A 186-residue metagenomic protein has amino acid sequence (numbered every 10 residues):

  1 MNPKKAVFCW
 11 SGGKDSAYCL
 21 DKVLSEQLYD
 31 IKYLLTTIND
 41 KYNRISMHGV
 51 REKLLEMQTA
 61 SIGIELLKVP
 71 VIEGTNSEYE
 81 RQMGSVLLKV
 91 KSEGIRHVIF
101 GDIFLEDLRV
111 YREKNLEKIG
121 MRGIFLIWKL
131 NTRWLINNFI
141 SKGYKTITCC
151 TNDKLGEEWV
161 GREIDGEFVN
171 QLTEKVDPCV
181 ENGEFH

Functional and structural regions predicted by a protein language model:
M1-H186: Nucleotide-activated chemistry modules centered on ATP-dependent adenylation/adenylyltransferase
